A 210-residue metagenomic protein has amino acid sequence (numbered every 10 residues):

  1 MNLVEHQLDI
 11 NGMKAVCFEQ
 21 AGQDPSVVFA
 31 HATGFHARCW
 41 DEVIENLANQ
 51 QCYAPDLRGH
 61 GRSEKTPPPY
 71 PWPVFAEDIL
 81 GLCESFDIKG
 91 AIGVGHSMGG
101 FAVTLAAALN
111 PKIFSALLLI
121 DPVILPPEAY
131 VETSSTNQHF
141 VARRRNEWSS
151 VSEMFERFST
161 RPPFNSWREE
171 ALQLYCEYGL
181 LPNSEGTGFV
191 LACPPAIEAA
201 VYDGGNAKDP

Functional and structural regions predicted by a protein language model:
M1-K14: N-terminal cap/lid segment of alpha/beta-hydrolase-fold proteins
V16-K65: Conserved HGGG/HGGXW glycine-rich cap/lid loop of the alpha/beta-hydrolase fold
D41, L80, T104-A108: Short, hydrophobic alpha-helix immediately C-terminal to the catalytic nucleophile
E42, Y53, L57-V94: Active-site loop/oxyanion-hole signature of alpha/beta-hydrolase fold enzymes
R58, A76, S149-S159, Q173-C176: An amphipathic alpha-helix signature
K89-V131: Conserved hydrolase catalytic core segment
V123-S149: A catalytic-pocket lid/entrance helix-loop region that shapes and gates access to the active site across common
E170, L181-P210: Conserved serine/cysteine hydrolase catalytic core
